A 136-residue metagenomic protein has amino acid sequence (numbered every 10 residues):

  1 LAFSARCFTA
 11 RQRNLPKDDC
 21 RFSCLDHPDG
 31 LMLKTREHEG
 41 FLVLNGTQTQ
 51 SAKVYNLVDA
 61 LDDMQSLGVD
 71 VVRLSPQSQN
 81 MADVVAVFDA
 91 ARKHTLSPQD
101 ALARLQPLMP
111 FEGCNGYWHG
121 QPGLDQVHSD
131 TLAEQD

Functional and structural regions predicted by a protein language model:
L1-D136: Active-site pocket-lining/capping segments in soluble small-molecule metabolic enzymes
